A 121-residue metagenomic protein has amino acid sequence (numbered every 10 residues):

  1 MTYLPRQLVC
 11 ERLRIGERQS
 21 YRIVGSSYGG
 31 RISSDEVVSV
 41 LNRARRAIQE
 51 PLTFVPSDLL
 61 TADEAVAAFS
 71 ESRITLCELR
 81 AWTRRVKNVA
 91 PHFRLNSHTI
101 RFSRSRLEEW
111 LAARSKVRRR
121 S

Functional and structural regions predicted by a protein language model:
M1-S20, Q49-A81, A113: Polyanion-binding surface elements
V9, V24, V37-V40, V55 (+3 more regions): Extended aliphatic helical segments
E11-R12, V40, A67-A68, I100 (+2 more regions): Residues in flexible loops and secondary-structure boundaries
E11-S34, F69-R101: Major-groove DNA-recognition helix of helix-turn-helix-type DNA-binding domains
G30, S34-T61, S105-S121: A short, Lys/Arg-enriched interface patch at domain edges and termini
